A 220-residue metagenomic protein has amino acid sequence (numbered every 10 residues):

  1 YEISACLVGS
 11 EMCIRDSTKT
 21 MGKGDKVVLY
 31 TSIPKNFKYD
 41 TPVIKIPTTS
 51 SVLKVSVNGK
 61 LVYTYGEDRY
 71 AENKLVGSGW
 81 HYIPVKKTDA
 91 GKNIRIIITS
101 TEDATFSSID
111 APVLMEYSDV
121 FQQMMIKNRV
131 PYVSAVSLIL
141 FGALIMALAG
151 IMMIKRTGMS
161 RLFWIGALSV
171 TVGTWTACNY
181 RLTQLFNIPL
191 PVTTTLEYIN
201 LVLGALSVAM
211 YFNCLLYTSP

Functional and structural regions predicted by a protein language model:
Y1-I3, L7-D16, Y217-P220: Conserved small/polar residues in nucleotide/adenosyl-binding loops
S10-E11, R15-K38: Extended carbohydrate-recognition surfaces in non-catalytic/accessory domains of CAZymes and lectin-like proteins
V27, I33, D40-I46, D89-D103: Short, well-structured beta-strand segments within conserved domains
K38-V57: Aromatic-lined ligand-binding clefts that engage carbohydrates, nucleic acids, or primary amines
L53, V57-N93, T99-D110: Beta-strand-rich ligand-recognition modules
D103-P131: Exposed low-complexity, polar/acidic, P/S/T/G-rich flexible segments that act as propeptides, protease-susceptible
Q123-S219: Individual alpha-helical transmembrane segments in multi-pass integral membrane proteins
